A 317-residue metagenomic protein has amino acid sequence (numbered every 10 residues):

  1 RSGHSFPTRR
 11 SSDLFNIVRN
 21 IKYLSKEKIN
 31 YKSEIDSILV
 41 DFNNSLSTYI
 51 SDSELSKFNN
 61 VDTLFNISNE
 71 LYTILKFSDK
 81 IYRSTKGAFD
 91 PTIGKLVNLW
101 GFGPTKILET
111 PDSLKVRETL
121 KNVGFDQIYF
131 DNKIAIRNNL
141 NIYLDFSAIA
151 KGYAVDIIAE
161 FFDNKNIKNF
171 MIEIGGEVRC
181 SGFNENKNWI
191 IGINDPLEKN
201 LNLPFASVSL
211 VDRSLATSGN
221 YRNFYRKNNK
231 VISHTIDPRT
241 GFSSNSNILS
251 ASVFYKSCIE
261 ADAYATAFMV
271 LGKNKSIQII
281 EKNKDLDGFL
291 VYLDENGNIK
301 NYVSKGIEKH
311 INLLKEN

Functional and structural regions predicted by a protein language model:
R1-T8: Single conserved hydrophobic/aromatic residue that forms the stacking wall/gate of nucleotide- or nucleobase-binding
R9-N317: Mature catalytic core of soluble alpha/beta enzymes
